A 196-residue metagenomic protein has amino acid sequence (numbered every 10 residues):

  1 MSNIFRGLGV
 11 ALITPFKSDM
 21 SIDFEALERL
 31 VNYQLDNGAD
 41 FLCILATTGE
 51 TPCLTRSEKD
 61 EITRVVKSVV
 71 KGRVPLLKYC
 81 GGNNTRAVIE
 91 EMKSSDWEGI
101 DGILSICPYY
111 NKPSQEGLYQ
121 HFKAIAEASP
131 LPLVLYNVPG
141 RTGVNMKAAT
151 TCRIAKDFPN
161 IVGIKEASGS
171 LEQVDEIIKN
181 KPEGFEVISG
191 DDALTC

Functional and structural regions predicted by a protein language model:
S2-N145, R153: Active-site beta->alpha loop and helix N-cap motifs at the rims of alpha/beta catalytic domains
E127-A128, R141-C196: Catalytic alpha/beta core domains of metabolic enzymes, predominantly
